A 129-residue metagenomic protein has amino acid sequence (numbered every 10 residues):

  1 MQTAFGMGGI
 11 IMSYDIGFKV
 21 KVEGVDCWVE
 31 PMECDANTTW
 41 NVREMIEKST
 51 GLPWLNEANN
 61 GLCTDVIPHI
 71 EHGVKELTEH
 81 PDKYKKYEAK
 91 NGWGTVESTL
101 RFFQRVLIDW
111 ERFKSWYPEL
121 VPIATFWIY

Functional and structural regions predicted by a protein language model:
Q2-Y129: Acidic (Asp/Glu-rich) sequence patches and key acidic residues that form negatively charged surfaces used
